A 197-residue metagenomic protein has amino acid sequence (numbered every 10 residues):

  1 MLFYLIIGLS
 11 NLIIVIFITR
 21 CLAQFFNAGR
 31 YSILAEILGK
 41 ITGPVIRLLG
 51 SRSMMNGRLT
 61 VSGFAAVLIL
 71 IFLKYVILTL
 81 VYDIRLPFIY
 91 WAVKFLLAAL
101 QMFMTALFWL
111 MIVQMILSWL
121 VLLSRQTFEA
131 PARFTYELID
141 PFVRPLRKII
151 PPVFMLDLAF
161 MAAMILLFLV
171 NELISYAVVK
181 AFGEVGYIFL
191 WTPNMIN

Functional and structural regions predicted by a protein language model:
M1-N197: Selective transmembrane helix interface/packing segments
